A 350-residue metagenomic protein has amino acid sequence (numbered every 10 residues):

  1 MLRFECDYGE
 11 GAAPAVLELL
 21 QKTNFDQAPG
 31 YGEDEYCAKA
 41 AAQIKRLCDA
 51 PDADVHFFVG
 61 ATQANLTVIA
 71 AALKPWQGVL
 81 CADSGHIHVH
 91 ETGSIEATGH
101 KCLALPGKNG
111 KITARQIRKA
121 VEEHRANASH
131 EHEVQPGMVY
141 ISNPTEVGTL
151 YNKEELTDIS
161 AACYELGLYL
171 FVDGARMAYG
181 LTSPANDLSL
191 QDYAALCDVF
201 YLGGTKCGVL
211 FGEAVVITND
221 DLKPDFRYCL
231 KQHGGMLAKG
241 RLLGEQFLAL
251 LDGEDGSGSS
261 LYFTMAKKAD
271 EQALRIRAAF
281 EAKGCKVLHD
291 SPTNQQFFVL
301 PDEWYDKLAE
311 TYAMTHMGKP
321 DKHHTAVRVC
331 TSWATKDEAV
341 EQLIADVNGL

Functional and structural regions predicted by a protein language model:
A13-A61, D83-H88, S94: Conserved N-terminal alpha-helix of the aminotransferase class I/II PLP-enzyme fold
A71-V89, R118: Conserved PLP-anchoring active-site segment centered on the Schiff-base-forming lysine
K74-W76, L274-G349: Conserved C-terminal alpha-helix-loop-beta "cap" of PLP-dependent enzymes that closes/shapes the active-site mouth
V79, C102-L103, L170-V172, V287 (+1 more regions): Hydrophobic beta-strand scaffold residues
G99-G137, I141-P144, Y151-D158: PLP-dependent aminotransferase-class I/II
Q135-G137, S142, L150, S183 (+1 more regions): Active-site C-terminal subdomain of aminotransferase-like
Y151-S183: Catalytic PLP-binding core of fold-type I/II PLP enzymes
